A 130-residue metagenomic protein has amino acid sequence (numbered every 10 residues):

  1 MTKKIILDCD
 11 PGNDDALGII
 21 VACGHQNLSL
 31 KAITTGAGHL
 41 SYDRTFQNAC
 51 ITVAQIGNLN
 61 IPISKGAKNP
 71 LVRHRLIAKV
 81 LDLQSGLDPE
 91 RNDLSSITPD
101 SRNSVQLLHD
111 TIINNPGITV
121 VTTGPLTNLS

Functional and structural regions predicted by a protein language model:
M1-S130: N-terminal acidic, glycine/proline-rich low-complexity segments
